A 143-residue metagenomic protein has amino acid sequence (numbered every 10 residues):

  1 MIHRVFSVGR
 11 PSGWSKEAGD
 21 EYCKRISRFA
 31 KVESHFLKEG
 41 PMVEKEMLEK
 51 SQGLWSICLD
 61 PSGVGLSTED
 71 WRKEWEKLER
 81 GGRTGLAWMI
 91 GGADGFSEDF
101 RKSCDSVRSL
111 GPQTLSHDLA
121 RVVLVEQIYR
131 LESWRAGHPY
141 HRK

Functional and structural regions predicted by a protein language model:
M1-H3, G53-L54, S103-D105: Short glycine-/polar-rich loops that comprise or flank the Walker A/P-loop and associated switch/sensor motifs
M1-I26: N-terminal beta1-alpha1 ligand-phosphate binding loop
F6-V8, L59, M89: Short hydrophobic segments within beta-strands
P11, P61-V64, G92-G95: Short glycine-rich anion-binding loops that position phosphate/pyrophosphate groups of nucleotides and phosphorylated
S15-E17, S67-E69, S97-F100, L119: Short glycine-/acidic-enriched loop or helix-start segments at secondary-structure transitions that form or flank
F29-A87: S-adenosyl-L-methionine/SAH cofactor-binding core of RNA-modifying enzymes
D70-D99, C104-L115: Catalytic beta-strand/loop module used to bind and position nucleotide/cofactor moieties in cofactor-attachment
E98-R142: Structured adenosyl-cofactor binding patch, chiefly the S-adenosyl-L-methionine
